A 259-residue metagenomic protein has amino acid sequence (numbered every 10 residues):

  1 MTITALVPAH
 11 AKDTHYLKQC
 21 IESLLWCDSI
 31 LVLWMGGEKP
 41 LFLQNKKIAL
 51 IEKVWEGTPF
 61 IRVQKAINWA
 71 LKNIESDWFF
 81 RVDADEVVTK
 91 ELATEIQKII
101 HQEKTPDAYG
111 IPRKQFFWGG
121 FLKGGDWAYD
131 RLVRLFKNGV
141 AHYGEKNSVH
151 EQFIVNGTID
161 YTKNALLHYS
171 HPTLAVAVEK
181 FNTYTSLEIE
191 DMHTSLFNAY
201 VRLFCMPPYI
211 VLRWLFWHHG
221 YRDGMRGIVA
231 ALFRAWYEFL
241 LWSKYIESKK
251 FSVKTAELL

Functional and structural regions predicted by a protein language model:
M1-S23: N-proximal low-complexity "stem/linker" segments adjacent to membrane-targeting elements
A5, I30-L31, I159: Hydrophobic/aromatic residues located in beta-strands of well-ordered beta-sheets within soluble catalytic
A11, G36-G37, N138: Residues in the short beta-alpha loop(s) of Rossmann-like NAD(P)-binding domains
A11, K53-R62: Short, acidic/glycine-rich phosphate-metal binding loop used to engage nucleotide
K18-G57, K98: Acidic donor-binding segment of Leloir-type glycosyltransferases
W26, N73-E75: Alpha-helix C-terminal capping/helix-to-coil transition sites in glycosyltransferase folds
Q64-L71, W78, V82, T89-F251 (+1 more regions): Catalytic-site signature of metal-activated, phosphate-bearing donor transferases, centered on the GT-A/GT-A-like
